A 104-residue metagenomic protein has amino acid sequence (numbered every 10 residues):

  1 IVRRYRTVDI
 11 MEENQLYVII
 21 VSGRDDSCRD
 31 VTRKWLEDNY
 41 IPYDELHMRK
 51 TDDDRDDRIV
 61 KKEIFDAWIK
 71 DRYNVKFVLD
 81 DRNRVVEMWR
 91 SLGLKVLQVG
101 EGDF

Functional and structural regions predicted by a protein language model:
I1-I19, D26-R33: Short, acidic loop-to-helix structural element flanking the phosphoryl-transfer center in phosphate-processing enzymes
I1-R4, R58-K61, R82: Amphipathic coiled-coil/heptad-repeat helices and related helical stalk/stem segments that mediate oligomerization
E12, E37, R90: Anion (oxyanion) recognition and catalysis
L16, I41, L94: Short phosphate-binding/catalytic loops that engage adenosine nucleotides
Y17-I19, H47, F77: A structural signal for isolated positions on well-ordered beta-strands in alpha/beta enzyme cores
V21-R24, L79-D81: Short His-Asn-centered micro-motif
D26-N74: Substrate-recognition "cap/lid" segment bordering the active-site pocket of phosphatases
F65, N74-F104: Acidic, Mg2+-coordinating phosphoryl-transfer loop and its flanking beta/alpha structural elements, shared across
